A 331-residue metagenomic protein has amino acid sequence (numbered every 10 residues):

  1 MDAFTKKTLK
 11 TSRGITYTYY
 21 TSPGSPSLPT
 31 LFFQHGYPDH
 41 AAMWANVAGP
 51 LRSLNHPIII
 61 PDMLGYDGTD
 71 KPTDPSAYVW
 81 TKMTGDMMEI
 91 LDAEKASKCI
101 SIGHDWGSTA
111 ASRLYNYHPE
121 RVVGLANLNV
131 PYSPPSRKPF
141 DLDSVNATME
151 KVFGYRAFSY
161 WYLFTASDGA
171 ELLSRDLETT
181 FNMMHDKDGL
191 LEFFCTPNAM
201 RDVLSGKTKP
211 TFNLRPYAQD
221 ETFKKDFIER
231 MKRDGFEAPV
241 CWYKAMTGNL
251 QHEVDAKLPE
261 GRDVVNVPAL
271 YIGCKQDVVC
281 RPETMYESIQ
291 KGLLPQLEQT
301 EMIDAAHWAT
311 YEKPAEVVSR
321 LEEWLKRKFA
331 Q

Functional and structural regions predicted by a protein language model:
D2-T8, T16-Y19, P23-S25, T30 (+3 more regions): Flexible "cap/lid" subdomain of the alpha/beta-hydrolase fold that forms the substrate-access gate
L31-F33, I58: Hydrophobic beta-strand anchors of alpha/beta hydrolase catalytic cores
P38-N46, I58: Serine-hydrolase catalytic-loop signature spanning alpha/beta hydrolases and amidase-signature enzymes
D39, V278, H307-T310: Nucleotide-sugar-dependent glycosyltransferase donor-binding/catalytic pocket residues
L51-D70: Conserved alpha/beta-hydrolase
Q296-Q331: Catalytic active-site module of serine/aspartate enzymes centered on a nucleophile-bearing elbow/loop
